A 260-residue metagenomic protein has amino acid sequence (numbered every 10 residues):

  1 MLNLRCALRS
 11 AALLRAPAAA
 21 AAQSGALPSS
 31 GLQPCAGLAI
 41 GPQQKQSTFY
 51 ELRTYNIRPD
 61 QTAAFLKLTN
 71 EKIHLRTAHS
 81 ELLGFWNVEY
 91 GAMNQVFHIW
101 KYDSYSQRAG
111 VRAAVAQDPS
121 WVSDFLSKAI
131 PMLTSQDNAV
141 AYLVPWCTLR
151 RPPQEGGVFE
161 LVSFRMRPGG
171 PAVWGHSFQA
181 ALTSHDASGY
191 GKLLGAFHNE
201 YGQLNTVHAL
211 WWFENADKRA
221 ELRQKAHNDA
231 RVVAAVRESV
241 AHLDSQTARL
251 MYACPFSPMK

Functional and structural regions predicted by a protein language model:
L2-K260: Short S/T/G/P-rich N-terminal loop/turn motif that feeds into the first structured element of a domain
